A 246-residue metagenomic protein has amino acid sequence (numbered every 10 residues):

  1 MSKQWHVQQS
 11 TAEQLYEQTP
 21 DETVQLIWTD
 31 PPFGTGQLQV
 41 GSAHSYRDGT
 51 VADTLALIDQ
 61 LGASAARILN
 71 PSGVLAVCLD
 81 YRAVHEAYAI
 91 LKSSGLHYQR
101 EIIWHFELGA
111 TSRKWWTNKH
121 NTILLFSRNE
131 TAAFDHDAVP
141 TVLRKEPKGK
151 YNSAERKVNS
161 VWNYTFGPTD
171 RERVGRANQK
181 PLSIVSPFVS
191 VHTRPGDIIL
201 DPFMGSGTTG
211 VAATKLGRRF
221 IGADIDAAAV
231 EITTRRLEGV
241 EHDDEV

Functional and structural regions predicted by a protein language model:
M1-I232, H242: Core catalytic lobe of class I
T234, E238-V246: Class I S-adenosyl-L-methionine-dependent methyltransferase module
